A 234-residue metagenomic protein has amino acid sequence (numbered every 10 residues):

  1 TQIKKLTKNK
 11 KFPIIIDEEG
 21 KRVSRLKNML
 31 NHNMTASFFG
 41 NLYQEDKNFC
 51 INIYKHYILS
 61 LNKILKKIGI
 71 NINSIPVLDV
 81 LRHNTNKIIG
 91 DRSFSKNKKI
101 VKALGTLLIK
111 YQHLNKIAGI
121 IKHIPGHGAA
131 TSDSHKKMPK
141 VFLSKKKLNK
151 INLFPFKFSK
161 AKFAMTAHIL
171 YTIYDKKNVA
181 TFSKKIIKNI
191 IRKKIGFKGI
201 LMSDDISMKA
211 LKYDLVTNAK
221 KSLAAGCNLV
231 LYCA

Functional and structural regions predicted by a protein language model:
T1-L81, F94-S95, V101, Y111-I117 (+3 more regions): N-terminal beta-rich core of secreted/periplasmic extracellular enzymes
Q2-L6, T106-H113, I117-A234: Second-shell residues forming the walls of enzyme active-site clefts
K21, L26-H32, N71-D91, I121-K140 (+1 more regions): Active-site-proximal loop/short-helix segments that contain or immediately flank catalytic acid/base residue(s)
H32-I51, T85-L104, D133-K150, T172-T181: Glycine-rich tight-turn/loop motif centered on a GG-T
